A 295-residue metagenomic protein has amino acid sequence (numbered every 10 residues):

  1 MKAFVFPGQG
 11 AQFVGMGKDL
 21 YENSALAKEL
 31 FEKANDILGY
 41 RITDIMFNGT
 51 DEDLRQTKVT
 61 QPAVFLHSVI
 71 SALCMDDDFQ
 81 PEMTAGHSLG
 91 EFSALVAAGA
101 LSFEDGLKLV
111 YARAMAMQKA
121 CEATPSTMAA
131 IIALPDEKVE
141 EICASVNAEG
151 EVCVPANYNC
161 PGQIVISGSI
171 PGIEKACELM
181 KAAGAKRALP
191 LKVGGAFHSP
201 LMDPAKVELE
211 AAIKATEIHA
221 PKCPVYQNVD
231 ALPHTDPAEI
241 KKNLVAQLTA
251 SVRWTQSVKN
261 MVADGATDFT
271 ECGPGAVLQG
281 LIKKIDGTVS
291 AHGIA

Functional and structural regions predicted by a protein language model:
M1-V139, L191, D268-A295: FabD-like malonyl-/acyl-CoA
Q9-A11, L38, A98-A250: Alpha/beta catalytic cores of group-transfer enzymes, especially the acyltransferase/condensing modules of polyketide
G172-I173, A212, G265, T288-H292: NAD(P)-dependent dehydrogenase/reductase Rossmann-like domain
K181, V262-G265: Non-catalytic positions within long, well-ordered alpha-helices that form the structural scaffold/packing of enzyme
V252-N260: A short, well-structured juxtamembrane/interface segment
